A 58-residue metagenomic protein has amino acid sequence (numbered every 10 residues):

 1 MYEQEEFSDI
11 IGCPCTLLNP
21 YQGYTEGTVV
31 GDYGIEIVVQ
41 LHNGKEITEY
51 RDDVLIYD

Functional and structural regions predicted by a protein language model:
Q4, I11-I56: Basic/aromatic-rich interaction segments and small domains that mediate binding to polyanionic partners
